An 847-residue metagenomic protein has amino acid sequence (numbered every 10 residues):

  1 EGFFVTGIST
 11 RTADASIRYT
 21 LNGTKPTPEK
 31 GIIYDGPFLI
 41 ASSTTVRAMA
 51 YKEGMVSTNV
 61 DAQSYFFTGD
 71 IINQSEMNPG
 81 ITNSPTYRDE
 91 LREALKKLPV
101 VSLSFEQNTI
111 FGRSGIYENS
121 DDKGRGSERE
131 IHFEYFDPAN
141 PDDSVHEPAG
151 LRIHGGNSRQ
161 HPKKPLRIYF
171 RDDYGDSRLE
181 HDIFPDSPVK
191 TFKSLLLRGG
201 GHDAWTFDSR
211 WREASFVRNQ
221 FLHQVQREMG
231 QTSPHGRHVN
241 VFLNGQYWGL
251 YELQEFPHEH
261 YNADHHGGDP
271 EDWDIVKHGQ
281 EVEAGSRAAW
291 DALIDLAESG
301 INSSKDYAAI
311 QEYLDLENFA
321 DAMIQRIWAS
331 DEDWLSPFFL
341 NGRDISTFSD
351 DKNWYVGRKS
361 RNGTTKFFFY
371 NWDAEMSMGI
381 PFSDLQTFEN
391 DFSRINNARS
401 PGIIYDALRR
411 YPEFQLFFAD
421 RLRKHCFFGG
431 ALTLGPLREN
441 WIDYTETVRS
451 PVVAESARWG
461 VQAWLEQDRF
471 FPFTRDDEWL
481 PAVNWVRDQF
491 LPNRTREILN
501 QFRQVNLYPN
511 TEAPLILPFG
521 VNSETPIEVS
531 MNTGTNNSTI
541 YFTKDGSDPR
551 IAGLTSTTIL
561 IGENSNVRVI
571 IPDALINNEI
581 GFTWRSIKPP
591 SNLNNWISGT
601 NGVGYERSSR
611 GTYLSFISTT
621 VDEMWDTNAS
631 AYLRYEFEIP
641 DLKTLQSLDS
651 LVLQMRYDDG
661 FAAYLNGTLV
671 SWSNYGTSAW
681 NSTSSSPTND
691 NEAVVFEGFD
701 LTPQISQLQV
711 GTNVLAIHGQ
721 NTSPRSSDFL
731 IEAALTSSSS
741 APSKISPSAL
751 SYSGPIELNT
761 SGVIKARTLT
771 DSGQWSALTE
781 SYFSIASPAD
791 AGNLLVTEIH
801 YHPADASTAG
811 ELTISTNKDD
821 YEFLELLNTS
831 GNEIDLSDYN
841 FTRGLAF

Functional and structural regions predicted by a protein language model:
E1-E130, Y135-G150, D468-P481, W485-S565 (+2 more regions): Short, compositionally stereotyped local motifs that mark structural "simplifiers"
F38-A50, I527, V567, W596 (+5 more regions): Short, well-structured beta-strand segments within conserved domains
D61-A62, T86, G676, S684-K744 (+1 more regions): An acidic-aromatic loop/edge-strand motif
S75-T82, E90-G126, I131-H132, N157 (+10 more regions): Middle-to-C-terminal accessory/interaction subdomains
L103, I110, S114, N119-G285: Conserved ATP-binding subdomain of kinase catalytic cores across diverse folds
R167, I183-F184, G249-I301, Y307-A308 (+3 more regions): Surface-exposed loop and adjacent secondary-structure segments within mature catalytic domains
L554-I559, E563, I570-P572, N578 (+8 more regions): Activation on beta-sandwich/Ig-like modules and their edge loops
I587-E636: Surface-exposed, low-complexity/disordered Ser/Thr/Gly/Pro/Asn-rich loops and linkers
